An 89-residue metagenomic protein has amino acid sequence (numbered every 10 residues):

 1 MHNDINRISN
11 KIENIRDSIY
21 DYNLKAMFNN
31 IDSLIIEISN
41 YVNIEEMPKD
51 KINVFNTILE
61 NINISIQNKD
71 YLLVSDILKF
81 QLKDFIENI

Functional and structural regions predicted by a protein language model:
M1-I89: C-terminal-biased regions
